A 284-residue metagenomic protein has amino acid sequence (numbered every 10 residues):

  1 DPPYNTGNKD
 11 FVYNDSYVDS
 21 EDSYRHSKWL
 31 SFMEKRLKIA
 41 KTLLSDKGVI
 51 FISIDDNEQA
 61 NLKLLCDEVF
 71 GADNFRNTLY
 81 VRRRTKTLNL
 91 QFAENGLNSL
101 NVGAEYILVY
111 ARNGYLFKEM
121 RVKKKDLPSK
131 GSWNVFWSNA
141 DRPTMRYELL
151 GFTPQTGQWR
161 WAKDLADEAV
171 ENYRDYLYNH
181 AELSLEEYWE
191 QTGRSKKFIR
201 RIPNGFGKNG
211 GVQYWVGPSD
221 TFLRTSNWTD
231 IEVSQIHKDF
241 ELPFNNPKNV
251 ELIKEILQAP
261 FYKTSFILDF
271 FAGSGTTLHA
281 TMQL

Functional and structural regions predicted by a protein language model:
P2, S265-L284: A phosphate-binding catalytic loop at a beta-strand-loop-alpha-helix junction that coordinates phosphoryl groups
P2-F266: Class I S-adenosyl-L-methionine
